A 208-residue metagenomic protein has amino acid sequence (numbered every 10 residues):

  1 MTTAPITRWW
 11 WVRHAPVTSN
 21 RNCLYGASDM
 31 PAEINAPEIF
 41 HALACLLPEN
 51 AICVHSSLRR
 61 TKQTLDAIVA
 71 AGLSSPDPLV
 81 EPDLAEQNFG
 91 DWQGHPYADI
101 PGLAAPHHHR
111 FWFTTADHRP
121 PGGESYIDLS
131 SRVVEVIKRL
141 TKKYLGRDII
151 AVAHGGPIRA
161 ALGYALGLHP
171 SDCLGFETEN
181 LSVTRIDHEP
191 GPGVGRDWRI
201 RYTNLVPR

Functional and structural regions predicted by a protein language model:
M1-R8, L43, Q87-D99, K142-R147 (+1 more regions): Acidic, low-complexity terminal tails and accessory targeting/binding regions of phosphate-metabolizing enzymes
P5, P48-D83, D187-R208: Conserved histidine-centered catalytic loops in small-molecule metabolism enzymes
T7-S74: Active-site-proximal alpha-helix that buttresses catalytic centers in soluble enzyme cores
W9, A51, R147-A153: Generic beta-sheet signal
P31, A71-V134, G175, Y202: Phosphate-handling substructures
H41-C45, S130, V134-K142: Generic structural signal for well-ordered alpha-helical scaffold segments
H55-S56, S131, V152-A153: Short beta-strand scaffold positions
G155-R159: GST superfamily/GST-like fold recognition
